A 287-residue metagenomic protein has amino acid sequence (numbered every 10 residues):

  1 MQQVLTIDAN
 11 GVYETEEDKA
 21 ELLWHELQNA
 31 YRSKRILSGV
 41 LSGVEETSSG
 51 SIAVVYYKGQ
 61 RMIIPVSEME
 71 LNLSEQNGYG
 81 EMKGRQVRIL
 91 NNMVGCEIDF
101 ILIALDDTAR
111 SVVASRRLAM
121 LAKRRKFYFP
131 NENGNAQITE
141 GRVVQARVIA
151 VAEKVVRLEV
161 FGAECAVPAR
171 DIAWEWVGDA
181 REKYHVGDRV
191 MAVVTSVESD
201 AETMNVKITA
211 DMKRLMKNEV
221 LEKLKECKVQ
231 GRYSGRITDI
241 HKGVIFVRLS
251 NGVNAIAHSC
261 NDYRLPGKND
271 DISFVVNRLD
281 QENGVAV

Functional and structural regions predicted by a protein language model:
M1-V287: Single-stranded RNA-binding regions, centering on S1/OB-family and related RNA-binding modules
